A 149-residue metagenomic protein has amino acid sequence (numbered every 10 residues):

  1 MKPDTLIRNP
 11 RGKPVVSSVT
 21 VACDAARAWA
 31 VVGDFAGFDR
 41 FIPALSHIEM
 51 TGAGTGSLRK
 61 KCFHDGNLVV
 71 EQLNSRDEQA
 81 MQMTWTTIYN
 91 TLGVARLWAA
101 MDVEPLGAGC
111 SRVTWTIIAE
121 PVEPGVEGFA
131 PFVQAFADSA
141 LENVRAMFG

Functional and structural regions predicted by a protein language model:
M1-G52: Hydrophobic ligand-binding cavity/cleft-lining segments
P3-I7, R59, T87-N90: Short, P/G- and charge-enriched loop/turn segments at secondary-structure junctions
P14, C110-T114: Structural motif
A28-V32, F38, R59, L73 (+3 more regions): Hydrophobic pocket/interface hotspot
A30-R40, E78, D138, E142 (+1 more regions): Short, intrinsically disordered, mixed-charge
E49-M50, F63-C110, I118-P121: Hydrophobic-ligand binding "helix-grip"
S57-F63: Short aromatic-glycine motifs in intrinsically disordered, low-complexity regions
R112, I118-G149: A conserved amphipathic terminal alpha-helix motif
